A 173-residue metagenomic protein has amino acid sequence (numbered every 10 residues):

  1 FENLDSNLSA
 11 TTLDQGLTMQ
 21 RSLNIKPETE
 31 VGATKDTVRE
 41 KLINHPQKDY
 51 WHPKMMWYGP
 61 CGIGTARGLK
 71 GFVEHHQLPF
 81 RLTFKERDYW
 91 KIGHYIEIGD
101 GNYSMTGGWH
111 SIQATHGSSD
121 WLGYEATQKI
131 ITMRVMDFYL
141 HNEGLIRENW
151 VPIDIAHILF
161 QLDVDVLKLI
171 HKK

Functional and structural regions predicted by a protein language model:
F1-K173: C-terminal and inter-domain tail/linker signature
